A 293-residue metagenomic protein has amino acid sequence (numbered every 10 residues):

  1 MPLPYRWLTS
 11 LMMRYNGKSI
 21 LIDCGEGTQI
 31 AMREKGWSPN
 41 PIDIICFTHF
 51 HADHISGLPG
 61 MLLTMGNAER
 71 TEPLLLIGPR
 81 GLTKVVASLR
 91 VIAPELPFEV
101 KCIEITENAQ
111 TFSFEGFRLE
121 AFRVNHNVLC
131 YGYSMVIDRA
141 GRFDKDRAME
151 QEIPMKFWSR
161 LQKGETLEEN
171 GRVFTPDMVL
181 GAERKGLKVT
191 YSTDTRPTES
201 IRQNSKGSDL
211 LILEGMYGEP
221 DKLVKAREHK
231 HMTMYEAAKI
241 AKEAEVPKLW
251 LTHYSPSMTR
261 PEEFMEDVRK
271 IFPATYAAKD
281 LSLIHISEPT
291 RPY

Functional and structural regions predicted by a protein language model:
M1-W37, P73, Y133-M135, G181-S192 (+1 more regions): Conserved beta-strand hairpin/beta-sheet module of binuclear metal-dependent hydrolase folds, prominently
I22-G25, I42-F50, G78-P79, T190-T195 (+3 more regions): Active-site neighborhood of phospho(di)ester-bond hydrolases with catalytic His/Asp-centered motifs
E26, A52, R196-P197, Y217 (+2 more regions): Short, glycine/acidic-enriched loop or turn micro-motifs at the edges of active sites
E26-I77, E99-A109: Active-site metal-binding motif and surrounding structural segment of the metallo-beta-lactamase
G57-M65, L89, T259-D267: Metal-dependent catalytic neighborhoods of phosphoester/phosphodiester hydrolases
K84-R90, C102-I105: A gly/proline- and charged-residue-enriched helix-loop-helix capping module
T106-L251, R260-E266, I271: Metal-dependent phosphodiesterase/nuclease catalytic metal-binding core
I284-E288, P292-Y293: Single conserved hydrophobic/aromatic residue that forms the stacking wall/gate of nucleotide- or nucleobase-binding
